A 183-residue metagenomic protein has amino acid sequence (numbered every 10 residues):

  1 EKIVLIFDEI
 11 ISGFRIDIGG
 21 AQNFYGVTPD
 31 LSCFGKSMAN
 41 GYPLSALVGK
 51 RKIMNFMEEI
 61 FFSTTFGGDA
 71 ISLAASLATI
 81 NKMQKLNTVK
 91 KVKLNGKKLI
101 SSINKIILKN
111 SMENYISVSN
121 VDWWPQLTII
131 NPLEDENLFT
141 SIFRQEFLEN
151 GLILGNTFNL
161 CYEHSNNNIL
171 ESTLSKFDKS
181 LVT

Functional and structural regions predicted by a protein language model:
E1-T183: Conserved N-terminal phosphate-binding loop of PLP-dependent enzymes in the Aspartate aminotransferase
